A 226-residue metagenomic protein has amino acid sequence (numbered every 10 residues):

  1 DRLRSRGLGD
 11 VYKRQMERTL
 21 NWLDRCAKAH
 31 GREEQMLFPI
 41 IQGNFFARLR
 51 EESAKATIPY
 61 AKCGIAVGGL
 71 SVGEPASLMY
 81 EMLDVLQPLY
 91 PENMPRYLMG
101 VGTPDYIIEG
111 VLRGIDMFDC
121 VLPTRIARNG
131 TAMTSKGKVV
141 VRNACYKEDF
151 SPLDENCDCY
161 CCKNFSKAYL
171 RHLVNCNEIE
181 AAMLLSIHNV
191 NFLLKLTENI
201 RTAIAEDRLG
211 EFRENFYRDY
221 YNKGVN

Functional and structural regions predicted by a protein language model:
D1-Y12: Single conserved hydrophobic/aromatic residue that forms the stacking wall/gate of nucleotide- or nucleobase-binding
D10, G64-S71, I179-A182: Glycine- and acidic
D10-E17, L70-A76: Glycine-rich tight-turn/loop motif centered on a GG-T
R14-R25, P59-A66: Acidic, His- and aromatic-enriched active-site or binding-groove loops in soluble protein domains that engage sugars
M16-T19, R50, M79, K163 (+1 more regions): Generic structural signal for well-ordered, non-membrane alpha-helical segments in soluble metabolic enzymes
L20-A27, Q87, E198-R201: Structural signal for well-ordered, non-membrane alpha-helices
A29-F38, Q42-L153: Glycine-rich phosphate/ribose-binding loops and adjacent secondary-structure elements that form binding surfaces
D154-N226: C-terminal extensions of enzymes
